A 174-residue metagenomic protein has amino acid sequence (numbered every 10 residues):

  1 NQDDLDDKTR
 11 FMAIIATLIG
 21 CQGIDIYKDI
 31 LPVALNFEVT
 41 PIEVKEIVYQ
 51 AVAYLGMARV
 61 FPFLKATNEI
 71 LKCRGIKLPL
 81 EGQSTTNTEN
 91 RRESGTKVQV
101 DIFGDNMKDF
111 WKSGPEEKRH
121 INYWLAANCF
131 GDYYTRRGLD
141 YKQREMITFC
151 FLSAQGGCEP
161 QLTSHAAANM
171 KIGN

Functional and structural regions predicted by a protein language model:
N1-T9, G20-C21, D25-N36, R59-Y141 (+3 more regions): Acidic, glycine/proline-rich low-complexity segments that act as flexible tails and inter-domain linkers
T9-L18, I47-V48, Q143-S153, L162: Short, structured motif recognition centered on aromatic/hydrophobic residues
A34, K45-I47: Hydrophobic alpha-helical bundle cores within soluble ligand-binding/oligomerization subdomains
V39-E43: Winged helix-turn-helix DNA-binding recognition segment
E46, V52-A58: Substrate/cofactor-recognition hotspot
Y49-V52, K65-N68, A167: Short amphipathic alpha-helical surface patches that mediate protein-protein
G157: Substrate-binding/catalytic groove segments of enzymes that remodel or degrade extracellular structural polymers
A168-N174: C-terminal functional regions that serve as terminal interaction/effector modules
